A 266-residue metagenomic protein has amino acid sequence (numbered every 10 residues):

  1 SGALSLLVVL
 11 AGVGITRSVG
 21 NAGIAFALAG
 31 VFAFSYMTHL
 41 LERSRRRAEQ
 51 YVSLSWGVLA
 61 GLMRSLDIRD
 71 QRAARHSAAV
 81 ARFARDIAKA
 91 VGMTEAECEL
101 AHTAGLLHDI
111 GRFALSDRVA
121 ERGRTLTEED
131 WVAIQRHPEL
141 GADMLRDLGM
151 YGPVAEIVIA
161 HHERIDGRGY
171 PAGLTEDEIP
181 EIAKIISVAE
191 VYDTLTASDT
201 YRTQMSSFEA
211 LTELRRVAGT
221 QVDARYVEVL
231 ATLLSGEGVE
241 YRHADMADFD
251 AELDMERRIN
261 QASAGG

Functional and structural regions predicted by a protein language model:
S1, A22, C98-A101: Alpha-helical transmembrane segments and their helix-entry boundary regions
S1-L10: Hydrophobic membrane-spanning alpha-helices of multi-pass integral membrane proteins
L4-S5, V52-L59, S77, P138 (+1 more regions): Hydrophobic faces of stable alpha-helices that mediate helix-helix packing
L10-S53: Juxtamembrane or sensor-core-proximal signal-transducing alpha helices that couple sensory domains to cytosolic
A48-Y51, V58, A90, E178: Intrinsically disordered low-complexity regions specifically enriched for long asparagine
Q50-S65, F83: Membrane-cytosol interface motif
M63, D67-G266: Metal-dependent catalytic cores of enzymes that make or break cyclic nucleotides and related phosphoester linkages
